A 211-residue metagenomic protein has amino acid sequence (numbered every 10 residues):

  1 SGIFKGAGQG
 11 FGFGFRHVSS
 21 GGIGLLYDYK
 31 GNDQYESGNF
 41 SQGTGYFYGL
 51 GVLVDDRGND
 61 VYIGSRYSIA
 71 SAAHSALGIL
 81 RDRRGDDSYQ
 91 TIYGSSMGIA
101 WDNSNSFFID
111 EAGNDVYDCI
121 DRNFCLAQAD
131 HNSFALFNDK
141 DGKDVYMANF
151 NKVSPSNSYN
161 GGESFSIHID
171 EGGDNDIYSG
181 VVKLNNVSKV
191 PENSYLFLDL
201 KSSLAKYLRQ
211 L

Functional and structural regions predicted by a protein language model:
G2-F4, Q9-F11, G31-E36, S41-Q42 (+11 more regions): Extracellular beta-strand scaffolds
K5-S20, Q42-F47, I69, H74-L77: Solenoidal tandem-repeat scaffolds enriched in leucines and small polar residues
I23-K30, G45-D56, A72-R84, A100-A112 (+5 more regions): Well-ordered beta-strand segments characteristic of repetitive beta-sheet solenoids
N123-Q128, N149-Y159, V181-V190, Q210-L211: Extracellular beta-rich repeat passengers
